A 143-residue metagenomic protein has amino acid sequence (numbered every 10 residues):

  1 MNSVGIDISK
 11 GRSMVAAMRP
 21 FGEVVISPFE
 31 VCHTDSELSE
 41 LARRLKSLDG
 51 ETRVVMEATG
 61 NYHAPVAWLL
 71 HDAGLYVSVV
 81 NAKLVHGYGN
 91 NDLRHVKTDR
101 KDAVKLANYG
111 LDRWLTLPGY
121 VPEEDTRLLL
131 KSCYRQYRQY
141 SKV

Functional and structural regions predicted by a protein language model:
M1-V143: Phosphate- and other anionic-substrate recognition elements at nucleic-acid/protein interfaces
